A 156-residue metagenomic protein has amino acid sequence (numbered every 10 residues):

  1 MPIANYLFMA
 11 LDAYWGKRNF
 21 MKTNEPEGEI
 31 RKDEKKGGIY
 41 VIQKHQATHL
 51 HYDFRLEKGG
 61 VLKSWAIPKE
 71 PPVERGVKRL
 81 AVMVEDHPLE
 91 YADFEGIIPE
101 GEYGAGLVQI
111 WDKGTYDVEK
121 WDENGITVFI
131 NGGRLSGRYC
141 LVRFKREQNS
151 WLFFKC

Functional and structural regions predicted by a protein language model:
M1: Short polybasic linear motifs
N5-C156: A charge-rich, low-complexity, intrinsically flexible signal that marks solvent-exposed coils, linkers, repeats
